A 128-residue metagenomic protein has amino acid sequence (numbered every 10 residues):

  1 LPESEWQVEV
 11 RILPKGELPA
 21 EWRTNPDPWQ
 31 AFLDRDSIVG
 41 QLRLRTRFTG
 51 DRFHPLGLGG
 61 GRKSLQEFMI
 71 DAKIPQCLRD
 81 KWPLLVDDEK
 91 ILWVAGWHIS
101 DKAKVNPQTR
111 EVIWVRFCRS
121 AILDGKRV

Functional and structural regions predicted by a protein language model:
L1-V128: Basic, glycine-rich polyanion-binding accessory segments appended to enzymes
